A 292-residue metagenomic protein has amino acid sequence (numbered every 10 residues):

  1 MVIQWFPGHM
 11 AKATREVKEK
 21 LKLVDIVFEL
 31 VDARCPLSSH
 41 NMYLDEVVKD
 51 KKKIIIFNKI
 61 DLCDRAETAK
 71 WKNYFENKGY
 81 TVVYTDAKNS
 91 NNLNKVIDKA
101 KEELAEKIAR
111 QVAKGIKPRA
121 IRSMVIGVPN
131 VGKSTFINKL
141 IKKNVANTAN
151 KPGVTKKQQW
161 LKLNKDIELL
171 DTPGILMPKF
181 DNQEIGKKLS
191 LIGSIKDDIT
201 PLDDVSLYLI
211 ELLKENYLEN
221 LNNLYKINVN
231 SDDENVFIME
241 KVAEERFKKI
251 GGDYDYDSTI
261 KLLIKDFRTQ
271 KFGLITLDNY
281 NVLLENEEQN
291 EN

Functional and structural regions predicted by a protein language model:
M1-I26, R34-M42, V47-K52, A66 (+2 more regions): Helix-rich effector regions associated with P-loop NTPase G domains
E29, I55-F57, V125: Structural beta-sheet core signal
V31-R34, I60, F75, L140 (+1 more regions): Anionic group-transfer/hydrolysis microenvironments
F57, D86, P173: Residues at the C-termini of beta-strands that transition into short coil/loop
D61-I126, V145: Canonical P-loop GTPase G-domain recognition
K95, K99, T135, Y208 (+1 more regions): Alpha-helical scaffold segments in soluble metabolic enzymes
K107-Q111, N138, N144-N150, N216-L221: Short, structured loop/turn "capping" segments at alpha-beta junctions
R122-K142, A146, T172: Glycine-rich phosphate-binding P-loop
